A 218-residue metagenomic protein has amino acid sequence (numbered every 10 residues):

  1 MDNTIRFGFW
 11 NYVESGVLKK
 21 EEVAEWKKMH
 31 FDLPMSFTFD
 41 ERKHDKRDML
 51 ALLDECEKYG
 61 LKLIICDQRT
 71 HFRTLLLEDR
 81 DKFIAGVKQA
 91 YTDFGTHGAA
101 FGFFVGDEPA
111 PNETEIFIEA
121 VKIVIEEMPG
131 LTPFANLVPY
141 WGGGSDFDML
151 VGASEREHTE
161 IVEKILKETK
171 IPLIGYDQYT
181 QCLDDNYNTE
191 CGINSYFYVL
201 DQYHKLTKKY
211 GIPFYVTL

Functional and structural regions predicted by a protein language model:
M1-L218: Glycan-processing catalytic domains of CAZymes
